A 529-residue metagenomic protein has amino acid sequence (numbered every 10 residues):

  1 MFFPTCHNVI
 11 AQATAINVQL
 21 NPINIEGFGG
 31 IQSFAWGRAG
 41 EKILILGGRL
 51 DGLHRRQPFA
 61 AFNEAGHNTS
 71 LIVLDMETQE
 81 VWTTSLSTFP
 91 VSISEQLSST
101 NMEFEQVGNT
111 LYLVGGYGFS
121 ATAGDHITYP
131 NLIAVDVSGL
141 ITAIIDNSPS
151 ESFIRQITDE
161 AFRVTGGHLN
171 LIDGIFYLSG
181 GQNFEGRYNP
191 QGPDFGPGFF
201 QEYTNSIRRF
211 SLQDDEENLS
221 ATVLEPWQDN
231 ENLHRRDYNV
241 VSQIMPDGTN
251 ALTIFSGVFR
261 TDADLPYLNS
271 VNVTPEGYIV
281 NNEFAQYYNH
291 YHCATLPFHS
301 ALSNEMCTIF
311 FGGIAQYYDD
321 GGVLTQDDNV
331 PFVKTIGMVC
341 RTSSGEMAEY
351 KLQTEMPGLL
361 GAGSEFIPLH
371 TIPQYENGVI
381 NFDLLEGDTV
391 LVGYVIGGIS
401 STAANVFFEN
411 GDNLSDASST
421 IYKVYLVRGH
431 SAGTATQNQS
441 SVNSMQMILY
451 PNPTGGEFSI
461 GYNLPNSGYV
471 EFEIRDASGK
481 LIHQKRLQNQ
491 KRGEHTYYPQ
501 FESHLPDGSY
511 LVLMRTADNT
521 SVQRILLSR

Functional and structural regions predicted by a protein language model:
P22-T69: Beta-strand-rich domains and repeat architectures in extracellular enzymes and scaffolds, especially beta-propellers
Q32-W36, E95-F104, T165-L169, R236-V241 (+2 more regions): Beta-propeller and closely related beta-sheet repeat lectin domains
A60-Q79, D125-A143, Q191-E216, P266-Y278 (+2 more regions): Beta-propeller blade signature
A61-G108, G118-F119: Blade-loop segments of beta-propeller domains
S94-N101, G118-I172: Asp-box/WD-like beta-propeller blade repeats and closely related beta-sheet repeat scaffolds
N289-D383: Loop/turn-rich, solvent-exposed surfaces of beta-rich toroidal or solenoidal domains
A435-L464, R475-K480, D507, L526-R529: Surface-exposed, proline-anchored Ser/Thr-rich loop/turn motifs
R486-A517: Short, surface-exposed loop/turn motifs with a glycine/proline- and acidic-biased composition
